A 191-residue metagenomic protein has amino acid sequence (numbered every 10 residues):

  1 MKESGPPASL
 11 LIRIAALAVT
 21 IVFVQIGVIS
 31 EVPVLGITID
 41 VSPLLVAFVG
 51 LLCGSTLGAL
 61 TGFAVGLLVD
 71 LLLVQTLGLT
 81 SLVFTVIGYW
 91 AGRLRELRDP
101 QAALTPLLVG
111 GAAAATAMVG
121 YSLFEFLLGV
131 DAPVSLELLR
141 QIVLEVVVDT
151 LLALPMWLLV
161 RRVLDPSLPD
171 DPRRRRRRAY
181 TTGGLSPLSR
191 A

Functional and structural regions predicted by a protein language model:
M1-A191: Terminal, non-globular segments
